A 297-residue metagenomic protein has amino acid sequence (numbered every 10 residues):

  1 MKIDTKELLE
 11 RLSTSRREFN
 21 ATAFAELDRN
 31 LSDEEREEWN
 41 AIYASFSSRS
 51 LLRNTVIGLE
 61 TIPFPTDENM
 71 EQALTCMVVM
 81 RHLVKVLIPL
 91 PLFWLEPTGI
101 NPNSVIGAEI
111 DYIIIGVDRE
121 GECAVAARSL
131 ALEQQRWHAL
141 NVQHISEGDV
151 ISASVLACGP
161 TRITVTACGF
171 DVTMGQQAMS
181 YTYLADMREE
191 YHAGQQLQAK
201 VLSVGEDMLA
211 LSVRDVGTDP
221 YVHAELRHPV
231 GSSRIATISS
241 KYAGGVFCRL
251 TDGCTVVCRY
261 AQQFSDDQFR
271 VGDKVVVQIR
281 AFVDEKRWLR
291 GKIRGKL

Functional and structural regions predicted by a protein language model:
M1-L297: Single-stranded RNA-binding regions, centering on S1/OB-family and related RNA-binding modules
